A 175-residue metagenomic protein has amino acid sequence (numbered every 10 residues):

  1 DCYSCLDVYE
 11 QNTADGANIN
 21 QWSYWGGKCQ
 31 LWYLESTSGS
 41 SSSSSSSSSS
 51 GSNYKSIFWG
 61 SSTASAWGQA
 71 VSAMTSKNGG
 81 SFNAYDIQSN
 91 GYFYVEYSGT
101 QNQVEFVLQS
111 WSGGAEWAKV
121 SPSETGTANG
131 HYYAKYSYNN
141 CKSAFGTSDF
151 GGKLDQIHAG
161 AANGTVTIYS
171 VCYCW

Functional and structural regions predicted by a protein language model:
D1-S48: Lectin-like carbohydrate-binding module/patch detector with strong preference for beta-trefoil
Y54-K153, G160-W175: Extracellular ligand-binding interfaces
